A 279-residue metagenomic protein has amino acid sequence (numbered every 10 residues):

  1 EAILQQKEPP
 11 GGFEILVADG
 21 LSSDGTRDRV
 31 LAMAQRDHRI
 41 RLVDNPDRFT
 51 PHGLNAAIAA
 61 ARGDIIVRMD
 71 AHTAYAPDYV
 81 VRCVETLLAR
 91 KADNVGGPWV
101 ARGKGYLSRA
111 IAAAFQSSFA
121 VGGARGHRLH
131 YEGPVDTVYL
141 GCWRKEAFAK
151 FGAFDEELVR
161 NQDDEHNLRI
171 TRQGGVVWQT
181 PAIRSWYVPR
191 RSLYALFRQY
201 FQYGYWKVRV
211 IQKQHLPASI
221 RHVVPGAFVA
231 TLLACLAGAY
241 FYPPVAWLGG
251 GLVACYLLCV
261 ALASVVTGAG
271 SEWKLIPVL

Functional and structural regions predicted by a protein language model:
A2-G12: Short, acidic, metal-binding catalytic loop of nucleotide-sugar glycosyltransferases
D19-D28, D47, D70-A76: A conserved acidic beta->alpha catalytic loop
N45-A61, R82, P134-V138: Glycine-rich, basic loop-to-helix element that forms the pyrophosphate-binding segment of sugar-nucleotide handling
I66: Short aromatic/hydrophobic "clamp" motif used to bind/position activated sugar donors
P77-R109, A113, R184, V188: Conserved donor NDP-sugar-binding/catalytic core segment of glycosyltransferases
G97-G103, A112-L140, A149, K213: Short, flexible, basic/aromatic active-site loop/helix in glycosyltransferases
G103, D155-A218: Catalytic donor/gating beta->alpha subdomain of glycosyltransferases that bind UDP-sugars
F228-L279: Membrane-embedded multi-pass helical conduit in multi-pass membrane proteins, especially envelope-biosynthetic
